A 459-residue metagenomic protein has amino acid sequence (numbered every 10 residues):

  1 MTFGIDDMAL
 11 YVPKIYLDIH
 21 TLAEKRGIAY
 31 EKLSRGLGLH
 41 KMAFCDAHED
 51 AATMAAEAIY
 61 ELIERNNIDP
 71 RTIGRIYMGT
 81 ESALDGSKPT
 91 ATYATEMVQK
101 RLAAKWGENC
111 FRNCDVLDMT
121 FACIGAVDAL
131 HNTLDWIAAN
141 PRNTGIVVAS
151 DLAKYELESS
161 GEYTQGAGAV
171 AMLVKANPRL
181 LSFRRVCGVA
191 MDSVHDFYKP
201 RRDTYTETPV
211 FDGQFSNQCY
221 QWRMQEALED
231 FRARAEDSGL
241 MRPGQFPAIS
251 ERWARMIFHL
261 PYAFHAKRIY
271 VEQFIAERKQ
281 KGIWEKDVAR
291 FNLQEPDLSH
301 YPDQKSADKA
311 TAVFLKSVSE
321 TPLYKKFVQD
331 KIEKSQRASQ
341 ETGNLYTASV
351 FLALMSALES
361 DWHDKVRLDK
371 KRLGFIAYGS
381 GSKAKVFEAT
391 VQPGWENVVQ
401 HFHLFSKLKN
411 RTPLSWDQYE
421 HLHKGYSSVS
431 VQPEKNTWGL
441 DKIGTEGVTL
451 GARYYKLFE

Functional and structural regions predicted by a protein language model:
M1-H48, G161-S238, E285-K286, R290 (+1 more regions): Condensing-enzyme catalytic core mediating Claisen C-C bond formation in acyl metabolism
I5-D7, L33, L62, I73-I76 (+7 more regions): Buried hydrophobic positions in well-ordered alpha/beta secondary-structure cores of metabolic enzymes
L10-Y11, G79-D85, T120-A126, V148-K154 (+2 more regions): Acidic, glycine-rich active-site loops and adjacent beta-strand->loop/helix elements that engage anionic groups
Y30-T53, A83-T144, E277-S349: Conserved catalytic cysteine-centered active-site region of acyl-thioester-dependent Claisen-condensing enzymes
A58-G74, A227-R252, V271-A276, L293 (+2 more regions): Phosphate/pyrophosphate-binding loops at sites that engage ATP/ADP/AMP, CoA/4′-phosphopantetheine, polyphosphate
Y77, C110-D128, E158-E162, P209-S216 (+3 more regions): Cysteine-centered functional microenvironments
A138-M172: Flexible, glycine-rich active-site loops centered on histidine and acidic residues that chelate a metal or position
K331-I332, M355-K409: Catalytic phosphate/nucleotide-handling subdomain of diverse soluble enzymes
